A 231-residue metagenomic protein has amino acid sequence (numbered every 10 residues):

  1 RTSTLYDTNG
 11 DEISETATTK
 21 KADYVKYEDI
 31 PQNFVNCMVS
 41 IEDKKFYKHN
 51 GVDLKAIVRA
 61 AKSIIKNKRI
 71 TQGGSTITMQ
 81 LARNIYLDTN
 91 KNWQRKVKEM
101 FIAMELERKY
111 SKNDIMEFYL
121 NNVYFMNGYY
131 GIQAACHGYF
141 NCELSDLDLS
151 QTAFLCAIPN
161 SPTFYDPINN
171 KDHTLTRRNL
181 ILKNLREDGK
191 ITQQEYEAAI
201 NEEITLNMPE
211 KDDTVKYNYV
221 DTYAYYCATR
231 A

Functional and structural regions predicted by a protein language model:
R1-Q32: Terminal hydrophobic membrane-targeting helix
Y6, D29-N33, K109-S111, D146-L147: Extracellular/periplasmic catalytic domains that process cell-envelope and extracellular macromolecules
T8, I41-K44, N122: Residues immediately flanking
G10, C37-V39, L180, L185: Active-site SXXK
E12-T16, F46-K48, F164: Short, solvent-exposed loop/turn elements at domain surfaces
A17-T18, N50-I57, W93-K96: Short, glycine-/polar-rich solvent-exposed loops and beta-turns at beta-strand/coil boundaries
K26-I77, Q133, F140: Flexible, acidic/glycine-enriched loop-and-adjacent beta/alpha segments that face the extracytoplasmic/periplasmic side
R69, G73-A231: Non-catalytic, structured segments within soluble enzyme domains
